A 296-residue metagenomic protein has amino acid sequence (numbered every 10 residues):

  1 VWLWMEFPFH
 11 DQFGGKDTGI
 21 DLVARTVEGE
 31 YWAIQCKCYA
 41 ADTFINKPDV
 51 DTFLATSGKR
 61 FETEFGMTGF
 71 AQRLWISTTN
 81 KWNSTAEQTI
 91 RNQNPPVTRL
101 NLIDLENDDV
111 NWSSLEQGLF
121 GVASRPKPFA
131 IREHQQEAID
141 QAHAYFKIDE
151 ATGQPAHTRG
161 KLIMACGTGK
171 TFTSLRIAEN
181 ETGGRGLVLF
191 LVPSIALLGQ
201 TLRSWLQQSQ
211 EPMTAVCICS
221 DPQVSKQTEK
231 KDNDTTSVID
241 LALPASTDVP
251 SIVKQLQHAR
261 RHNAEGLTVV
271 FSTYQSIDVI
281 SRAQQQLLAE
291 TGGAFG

Functional and structural regions predicted by a protein language model:
V1-L3, P8-Q12, R60-T168, F172-G186 (+3 more regions): ATP-dependent helicase/translocase motor core
V1-M67: Catalytic centers of nucleases
D42-N46, W82-T89, L198-T201, V224-K231 (+1 more regions): Switch/connector loops and helix/strand junctions flanking conserved nucleotide-binding motifs in nucleotide-processing
R185-S209, T214-T228, Y274-S276: Conserved Walker A/P-loop ATP-binding site and its immediately adjacent core in helicase/helicase-like ATPase domains
L187, E265-V269, A294: Loop/turn-to-beta-strand initiation segments
D232-T268: Conserved motor-coupling elements within RecA-like helicase/translocase cores
N263-S281: Conserved two-lobed SF2 helicase motor
Q275-S276, L288-G296: SF2 helicase catalytic motif II
